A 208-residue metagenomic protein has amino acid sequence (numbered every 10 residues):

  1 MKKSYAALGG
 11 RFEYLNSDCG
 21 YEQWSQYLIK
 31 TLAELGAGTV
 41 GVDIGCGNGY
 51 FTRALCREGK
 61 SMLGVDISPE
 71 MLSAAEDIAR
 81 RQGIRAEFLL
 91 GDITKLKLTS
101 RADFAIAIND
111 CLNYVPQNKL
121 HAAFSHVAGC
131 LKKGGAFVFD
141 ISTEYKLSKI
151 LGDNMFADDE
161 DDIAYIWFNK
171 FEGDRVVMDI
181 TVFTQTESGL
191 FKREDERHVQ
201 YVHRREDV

Functional and structural regions predicted by a protein language model:
M1-G36: Conserved class I S-adenosyl-L-methionine
G38-G45: Conserved class I S-adenosyl-L-methionine
Y50-K95: Class I SAM-dependent methyltransferase SAM/SAH-binding core
K97-F104: A short acidic, Gly/Pro-enriched loop at the edge of an enzyme's catalytic core that lines a small-molecule cofactor
I108-D110: Residues lining the SAM
N113-V115: A short His-aromatic
N118, V138-D207: SAM-dependent methyltransferase
H121-K133: A short glycine-rich, Lys/Arg-flanked "PGG" loop and its adjoining helix->strand segment in the class I
